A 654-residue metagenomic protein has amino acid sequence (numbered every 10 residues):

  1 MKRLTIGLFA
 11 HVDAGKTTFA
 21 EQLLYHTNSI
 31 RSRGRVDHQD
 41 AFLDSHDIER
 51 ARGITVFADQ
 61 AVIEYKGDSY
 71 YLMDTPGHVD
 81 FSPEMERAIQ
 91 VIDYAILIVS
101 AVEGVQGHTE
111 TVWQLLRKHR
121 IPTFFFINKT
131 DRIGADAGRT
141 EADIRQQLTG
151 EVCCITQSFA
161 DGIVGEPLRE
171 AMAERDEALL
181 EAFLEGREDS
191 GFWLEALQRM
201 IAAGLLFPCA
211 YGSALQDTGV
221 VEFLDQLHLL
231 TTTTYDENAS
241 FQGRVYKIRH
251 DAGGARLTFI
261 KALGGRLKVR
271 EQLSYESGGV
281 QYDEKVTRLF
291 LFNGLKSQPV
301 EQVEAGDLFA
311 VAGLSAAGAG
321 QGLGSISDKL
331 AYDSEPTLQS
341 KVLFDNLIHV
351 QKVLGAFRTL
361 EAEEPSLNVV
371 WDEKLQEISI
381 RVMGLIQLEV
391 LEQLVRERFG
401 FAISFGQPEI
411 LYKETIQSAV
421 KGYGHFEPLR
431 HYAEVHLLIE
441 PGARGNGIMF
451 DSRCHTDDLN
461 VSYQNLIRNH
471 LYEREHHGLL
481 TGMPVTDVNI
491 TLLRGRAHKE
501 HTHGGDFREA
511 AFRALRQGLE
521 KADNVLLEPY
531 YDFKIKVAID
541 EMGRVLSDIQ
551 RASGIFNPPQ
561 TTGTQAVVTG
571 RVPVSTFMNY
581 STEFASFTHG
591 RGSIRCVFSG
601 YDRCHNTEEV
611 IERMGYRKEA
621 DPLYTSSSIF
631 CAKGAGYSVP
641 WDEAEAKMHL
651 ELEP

Functional and structural regions predicted by a protein language model:
M1-P654: Structural and coupling elements of P-loop NTPases
